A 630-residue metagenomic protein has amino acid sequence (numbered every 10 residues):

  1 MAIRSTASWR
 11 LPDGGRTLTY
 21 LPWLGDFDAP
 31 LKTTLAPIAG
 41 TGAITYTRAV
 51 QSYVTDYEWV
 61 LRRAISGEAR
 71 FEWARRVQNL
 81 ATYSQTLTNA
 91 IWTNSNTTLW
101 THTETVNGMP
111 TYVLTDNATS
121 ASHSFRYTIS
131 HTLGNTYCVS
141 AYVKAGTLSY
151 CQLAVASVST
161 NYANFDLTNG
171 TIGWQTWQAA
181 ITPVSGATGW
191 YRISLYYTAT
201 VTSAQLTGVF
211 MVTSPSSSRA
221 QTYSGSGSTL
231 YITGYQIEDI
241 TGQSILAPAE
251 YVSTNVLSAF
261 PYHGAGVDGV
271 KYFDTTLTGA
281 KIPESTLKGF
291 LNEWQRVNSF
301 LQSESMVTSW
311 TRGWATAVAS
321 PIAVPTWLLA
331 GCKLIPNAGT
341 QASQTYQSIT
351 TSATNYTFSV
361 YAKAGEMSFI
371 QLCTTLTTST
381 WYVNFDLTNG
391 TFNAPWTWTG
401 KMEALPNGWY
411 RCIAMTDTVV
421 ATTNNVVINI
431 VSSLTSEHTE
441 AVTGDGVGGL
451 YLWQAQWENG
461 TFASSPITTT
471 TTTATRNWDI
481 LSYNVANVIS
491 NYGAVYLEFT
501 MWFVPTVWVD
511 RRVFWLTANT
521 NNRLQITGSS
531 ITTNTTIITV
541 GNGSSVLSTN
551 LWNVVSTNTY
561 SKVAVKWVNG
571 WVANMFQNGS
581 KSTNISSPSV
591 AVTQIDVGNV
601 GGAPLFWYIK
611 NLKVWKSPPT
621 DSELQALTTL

Functional and structural regions predicted by a protein language model:
I3-S5, W9, Q221-Y223, I237-K271 (+3 more regions): Extended recognition patches within non-cytosolic domains
G25, L87, G227-Q243, M306 (+4 more regions): Extracellular, beta-strand-rich glycan-interacting domains
E72-A74, C151-S157, V209-T213, N292-E293 (+5 more regions): Aromatic-rich beta-strand patches that line glycan-recognition/binding surfaces of extracellular proteins
H102-H123, I322-A342: Short carbohydrate-recognition loop motifs
H123-T128, A163-F165, W174-G186, S343-S348 (+3 more regions): Short, aromatic/His-centered strand-loop micro-motif at the edge of beta-sheets
A145, Y196-V201, A364-G365, M415-V420 (+1 more regions): Localized edge beta-strand/strand-to-loop motifs within extracellular or lumenal beta-rich domains
T160-L167, S379-L387, F514-I537: Glycan-recognition/cleft segments
L206-L230, N425-Y451, S582-K610: Flexible glycan-contacting loops in extracellular carbohydrate-active proteins
